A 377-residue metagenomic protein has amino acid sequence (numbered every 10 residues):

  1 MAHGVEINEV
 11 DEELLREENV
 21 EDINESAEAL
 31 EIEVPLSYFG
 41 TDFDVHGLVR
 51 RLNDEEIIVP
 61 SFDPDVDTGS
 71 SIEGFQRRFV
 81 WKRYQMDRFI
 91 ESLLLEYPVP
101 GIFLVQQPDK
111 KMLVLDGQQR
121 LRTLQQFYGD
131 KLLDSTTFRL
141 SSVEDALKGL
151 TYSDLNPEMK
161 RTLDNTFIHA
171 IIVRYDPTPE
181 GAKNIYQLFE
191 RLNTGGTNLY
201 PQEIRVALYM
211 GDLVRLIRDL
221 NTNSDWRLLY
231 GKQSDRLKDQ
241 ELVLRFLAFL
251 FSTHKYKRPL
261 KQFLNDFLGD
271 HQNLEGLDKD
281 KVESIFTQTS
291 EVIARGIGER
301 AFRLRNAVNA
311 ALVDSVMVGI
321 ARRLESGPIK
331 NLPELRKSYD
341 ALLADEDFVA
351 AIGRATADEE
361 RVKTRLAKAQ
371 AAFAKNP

Functional and structural regions predicted by a protein language model:
A2-D11, L15, V20-D54, G74-N265 (+2 more regions): Basic- and aromatic-enriched surface patches that contact anionic nucleotides/nucleic acids
E56-S61: Sequence-level preference for short, compositionally simple segments enriched in small aliphatic or small polar residues
T68, G74, R218-K232, I285-R303: Short amphipathic alpha-helical segments and their helix-coil junctions
D130, F249-T253, D270, V318-S326 (+1 more regions): Amphipathic alpha-helical interaction surfaces
K255-L260, S284, E325-L332: Extended hydrophobic-aromatic, low-complexity segments
R258-L312: Small-residue-rich helix-loop
I297-D347: C-terminal hydrophobic structural anchor segments that stabilize assembly/packing rather than catalytic chemistry
A355-P377: Structural signal for terminal/edge beta-strands and the immediately following C-terminal loop/tail that closes
